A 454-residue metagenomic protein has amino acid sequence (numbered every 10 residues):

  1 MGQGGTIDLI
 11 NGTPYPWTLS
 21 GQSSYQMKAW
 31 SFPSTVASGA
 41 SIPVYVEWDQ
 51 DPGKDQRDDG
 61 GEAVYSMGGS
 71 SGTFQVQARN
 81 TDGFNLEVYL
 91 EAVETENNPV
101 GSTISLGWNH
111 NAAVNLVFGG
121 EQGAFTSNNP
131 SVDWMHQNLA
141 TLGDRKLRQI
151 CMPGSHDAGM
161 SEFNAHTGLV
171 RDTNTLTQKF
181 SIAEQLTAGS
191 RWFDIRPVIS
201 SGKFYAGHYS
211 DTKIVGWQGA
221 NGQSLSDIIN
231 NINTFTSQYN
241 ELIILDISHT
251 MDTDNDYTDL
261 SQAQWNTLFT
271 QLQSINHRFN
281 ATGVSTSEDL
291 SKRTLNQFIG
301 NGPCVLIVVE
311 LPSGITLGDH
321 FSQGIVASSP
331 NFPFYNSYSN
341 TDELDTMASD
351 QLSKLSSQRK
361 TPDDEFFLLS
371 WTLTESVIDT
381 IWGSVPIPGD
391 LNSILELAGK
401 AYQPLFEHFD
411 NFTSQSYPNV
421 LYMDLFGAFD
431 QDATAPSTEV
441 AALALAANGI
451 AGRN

Functional and structural regions predicted by a protein language model:
G2-A188, S201-Q238, L242, S313-I315 (+1 more regions): Long, acidic (Asp/Glu-rich), low-complexity accessory segments flanking structured domains
R148-I150, F193-I195, I243-I247, I307 (+2 more regions): Hydrophobic faces of well-ordered beta-strands that scaffold small-molecule active sites in alpha/beta enzyme cores
T175-F180, Q223-N233, R278-G300, S337-K360 (+1 more regions): A Trp-anchored, charged/polar loop motif used as the substrate-binding/catalytic surface of acyl/ester-handling
A188-F193, Q238-I244, N301-V305, P362-E365 (+1 more regions): Loop/turn elements at helix/coil->beta-strand transitions in domains of secreted/extracellular proteins
I199, H249-M251, S313: Active-site-proximal loop/turn and secondary-structure-junction residues that shape catalytic pockets, frequently
W217-N276: Catalytic cores of phosphodiester-bond-cleaving enzymes
N255-I307: A surface/extracellular/periplasmic glyco- and lipid-processing/surface-interacting theme
G300-L391: Aromatic-lined glycan-binding groove of carbohydrate-active enzymes
